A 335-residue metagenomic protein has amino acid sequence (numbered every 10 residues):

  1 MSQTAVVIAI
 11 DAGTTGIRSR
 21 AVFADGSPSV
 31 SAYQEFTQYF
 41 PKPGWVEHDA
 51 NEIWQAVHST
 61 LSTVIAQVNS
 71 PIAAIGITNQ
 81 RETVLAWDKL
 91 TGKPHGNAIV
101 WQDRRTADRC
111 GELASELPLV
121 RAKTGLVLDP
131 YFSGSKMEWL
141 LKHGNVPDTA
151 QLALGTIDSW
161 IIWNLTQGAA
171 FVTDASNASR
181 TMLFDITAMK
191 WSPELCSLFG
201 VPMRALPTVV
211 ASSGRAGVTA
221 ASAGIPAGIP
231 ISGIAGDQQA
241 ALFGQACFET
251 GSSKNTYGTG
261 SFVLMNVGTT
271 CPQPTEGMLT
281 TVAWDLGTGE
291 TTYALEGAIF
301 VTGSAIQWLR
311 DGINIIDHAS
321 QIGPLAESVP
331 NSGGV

Functional and structural regions predicted by a protein language model:
M1-G96, A122, D148, I225-G233 (+1 more regions): N-terminal glycine/serine-rich phosphate-binding loop of ATP-dependent small-molecule kinases, especially carbohydrate
S2, I8-I10, A107, A114-F171 (+3 more regions): Active-site core segments that coordinate phosphate-bearing ligands/cofactors across diverse enzyme families
G26, D49, I75, D103 (+3 more regions): Residue-level signal for inorganic ion chemistry
E35-T37, W101, D285: A generic structural motif
S62-W101, V127-Y131, E138, I162-D185 (+2 more regions): Short beta-strand-loop/turn "lid" adjacent to the catalytic site in phosphate-handling enzymes
L206-R215, Q321-S328: Short linear loop/turn motifs
